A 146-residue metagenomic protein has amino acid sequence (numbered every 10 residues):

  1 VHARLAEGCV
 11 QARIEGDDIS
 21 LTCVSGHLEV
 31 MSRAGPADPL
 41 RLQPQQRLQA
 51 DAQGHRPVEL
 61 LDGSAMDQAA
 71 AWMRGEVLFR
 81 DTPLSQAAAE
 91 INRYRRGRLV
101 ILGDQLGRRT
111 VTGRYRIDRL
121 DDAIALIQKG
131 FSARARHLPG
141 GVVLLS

Functional and structural regions predicted by a protein language model:
V1-S146: A residue-level detector for the "anchor" residue at the start of short, highly conserved motifs
